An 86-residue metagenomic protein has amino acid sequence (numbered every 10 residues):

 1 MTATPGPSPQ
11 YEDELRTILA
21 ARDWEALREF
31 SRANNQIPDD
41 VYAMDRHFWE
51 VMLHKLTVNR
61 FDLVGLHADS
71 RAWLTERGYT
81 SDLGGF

Functional and structural regions predicted by a protein language model:
M1-V51, K55-L56, V64-F86: Long, non-catalytic architectural segments outside compact domain cores
F61: S-adenosyl-L-methionine-dependent methyltransferase catalytic core, i.e., the SAM/SAH-binding region
